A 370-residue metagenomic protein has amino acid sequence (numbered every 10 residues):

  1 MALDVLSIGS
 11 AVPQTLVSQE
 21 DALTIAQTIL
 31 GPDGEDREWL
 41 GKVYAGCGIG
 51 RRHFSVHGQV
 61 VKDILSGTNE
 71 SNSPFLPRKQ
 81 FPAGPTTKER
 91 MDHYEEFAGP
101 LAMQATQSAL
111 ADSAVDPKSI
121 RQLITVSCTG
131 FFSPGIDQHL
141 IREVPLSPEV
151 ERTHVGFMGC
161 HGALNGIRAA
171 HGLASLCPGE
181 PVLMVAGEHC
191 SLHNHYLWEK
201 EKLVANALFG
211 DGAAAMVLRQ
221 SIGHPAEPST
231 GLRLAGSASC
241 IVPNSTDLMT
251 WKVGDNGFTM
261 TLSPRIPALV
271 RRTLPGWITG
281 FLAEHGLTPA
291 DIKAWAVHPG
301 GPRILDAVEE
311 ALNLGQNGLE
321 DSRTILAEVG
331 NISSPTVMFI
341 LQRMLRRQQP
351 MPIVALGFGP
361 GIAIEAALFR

Functional and structural regions predicted by a protein language model:
M1-H93, P181, C190, Y196-R272 (+3 more regions): Condensing-enzyme catalytic core mediating Claisen C-C bond formation in acyl metabolism
D4, S119, E151, G179-P181 (+1 more regions): Residues that mark the start of a beta-strand
V43, C47-P145, P289-L305: Conserved beta-ketoacyl condensing-enzyme motif
A45-I49, F97-S113, A169, A213 (+2 more regions): Short, well-ordered amphipathic alpha-helical segments that serve as non-catalytic structural scaffolds within diverse
P85-T86, K118-Q122, V144-G156, Y196-E201 (+1 more regions): Glycine/charged-rich beta-loop-alpha catalytic/anionic-binding loops adjacent to active sites
H93, M103, L110, C128-G130 (+7 more regions): Claisen-condensing/thiolase-fold acyl-transfer catalytic domains that form or cleave C-C bonds in fatty acid
A111-K118, L173-P181, R219-T230, G286: Secondary-structure boundary elements
